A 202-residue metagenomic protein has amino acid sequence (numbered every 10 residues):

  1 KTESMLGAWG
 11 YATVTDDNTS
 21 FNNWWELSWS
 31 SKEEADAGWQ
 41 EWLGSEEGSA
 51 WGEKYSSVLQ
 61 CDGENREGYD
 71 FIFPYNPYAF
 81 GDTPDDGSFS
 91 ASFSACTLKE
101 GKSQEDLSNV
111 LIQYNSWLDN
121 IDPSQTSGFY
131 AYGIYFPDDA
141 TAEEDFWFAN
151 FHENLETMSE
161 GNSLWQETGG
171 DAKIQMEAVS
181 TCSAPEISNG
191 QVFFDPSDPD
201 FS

Functional and structural regions predicted by a protein language model:
K1-S202: Short S/T/G/P-rich N-terminal loop/turn motif that feeds into the first structured element of a domain
